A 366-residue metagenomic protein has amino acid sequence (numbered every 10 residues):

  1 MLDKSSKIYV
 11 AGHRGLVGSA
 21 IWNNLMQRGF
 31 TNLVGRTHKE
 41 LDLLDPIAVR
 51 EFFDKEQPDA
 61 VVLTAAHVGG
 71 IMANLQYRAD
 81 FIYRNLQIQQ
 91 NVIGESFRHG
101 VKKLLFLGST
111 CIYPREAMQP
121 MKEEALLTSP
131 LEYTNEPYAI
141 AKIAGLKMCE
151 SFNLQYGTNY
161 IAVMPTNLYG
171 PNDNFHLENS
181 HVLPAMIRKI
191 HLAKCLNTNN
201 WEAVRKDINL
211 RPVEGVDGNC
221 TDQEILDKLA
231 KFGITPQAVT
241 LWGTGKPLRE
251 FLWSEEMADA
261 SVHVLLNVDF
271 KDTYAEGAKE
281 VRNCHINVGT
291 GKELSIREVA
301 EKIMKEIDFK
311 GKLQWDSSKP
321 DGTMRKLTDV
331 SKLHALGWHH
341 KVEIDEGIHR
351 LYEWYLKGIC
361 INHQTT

Functional and structural regions predicted by a protein language model:
K4, Q90-N135, I161, N174: Conserved Rossmann-fold NAD(P)-dependent oxidoreductase catalytic core, especially the SDR/UDP-sugar
A11, R36, T64-A65, L104-T110 (+1 more regions): SDR active-site strand-loop-helix element
G12-L16, A20-R28, L192-T366: C-terminal substrate-binding subdomain of Rossmann-fold SDR/epimerase-dehydratase oxidoreductases
G35, P46-L86, E95-R98, R115: NAD(P)H-binding glycine-rich loop region in Rossmannoid oxidoreductase-like domains and their noncatalytic homologs
V68-G69, T110-M118, T166-Y169: Active-site segment of SDR-like NAD(P)-dependent oxidoreductases
I82, L86, T134-L146, H176-P184 (+2 more regions): Short-chain dehydrogenase/reductase
I88, V92-S96, M148-C149, A260 (+1 more regions): Hydrophobic positions on the long internal alpha-helix of Rossmann-like NAD(P)-dependent oxidoreductase domains
Y133-T166, V182-N199: Active-site Tyr-X1-5-Lys
